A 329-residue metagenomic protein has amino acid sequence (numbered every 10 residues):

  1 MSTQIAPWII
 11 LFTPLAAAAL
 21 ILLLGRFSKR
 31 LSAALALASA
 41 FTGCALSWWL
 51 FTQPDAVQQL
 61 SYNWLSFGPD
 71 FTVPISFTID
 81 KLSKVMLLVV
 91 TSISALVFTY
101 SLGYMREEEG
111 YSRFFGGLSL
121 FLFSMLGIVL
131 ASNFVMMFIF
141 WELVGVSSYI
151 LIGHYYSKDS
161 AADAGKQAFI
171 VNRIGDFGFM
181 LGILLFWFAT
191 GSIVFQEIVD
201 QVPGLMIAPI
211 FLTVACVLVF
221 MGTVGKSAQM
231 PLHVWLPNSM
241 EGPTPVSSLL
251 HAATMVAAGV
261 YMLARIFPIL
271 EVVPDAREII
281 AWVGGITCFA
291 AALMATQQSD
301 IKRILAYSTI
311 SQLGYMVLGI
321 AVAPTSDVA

Functional and structural regions predicted by a protein language model:
M1-W8, A19-G116, A189-P209, R265-I266 (+1 more regions): Transmembrane helix-loop-helix hairpins at membrane boundaries of multipass inner-membrane proteins
I10-R26, V224, A228, C288: N-terminal signal-anchor/start-transfer transmembrane helix
A16-S32, Y149-D163: Cytoplasmic juxtamembrane interface segments
L96-M137, V146-A329: Hydrophobic transmembrane alpha-helices and their helix-loop junctions in integral membrane proteins
E142: Short phosphate-coordinating micro-motif centered on Lys-Gly-acidic
